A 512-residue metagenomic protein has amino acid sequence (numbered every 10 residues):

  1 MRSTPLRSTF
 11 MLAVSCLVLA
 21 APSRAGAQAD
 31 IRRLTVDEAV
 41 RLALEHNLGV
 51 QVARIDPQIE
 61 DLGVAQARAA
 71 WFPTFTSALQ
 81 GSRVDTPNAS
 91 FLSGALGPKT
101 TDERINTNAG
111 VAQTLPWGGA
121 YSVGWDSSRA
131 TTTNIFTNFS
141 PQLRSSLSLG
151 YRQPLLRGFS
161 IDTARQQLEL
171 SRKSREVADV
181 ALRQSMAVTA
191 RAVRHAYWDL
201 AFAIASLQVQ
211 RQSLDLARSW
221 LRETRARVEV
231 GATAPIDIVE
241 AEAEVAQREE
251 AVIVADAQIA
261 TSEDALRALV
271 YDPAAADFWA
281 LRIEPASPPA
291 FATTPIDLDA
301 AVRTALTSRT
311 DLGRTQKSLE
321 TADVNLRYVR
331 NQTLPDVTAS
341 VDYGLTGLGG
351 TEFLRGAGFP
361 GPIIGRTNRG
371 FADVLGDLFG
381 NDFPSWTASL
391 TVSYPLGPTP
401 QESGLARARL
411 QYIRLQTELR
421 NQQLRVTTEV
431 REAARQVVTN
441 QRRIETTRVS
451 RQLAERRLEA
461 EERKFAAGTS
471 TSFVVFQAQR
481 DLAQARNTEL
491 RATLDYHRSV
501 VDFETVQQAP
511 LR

Functional and structural regions predicted by a protein language model:
S3, G26-Q28, R83-D85, L266-D277 (+8 more regions): Acidic, low-complexity, intrinsically disordered peripheral segments
T9-A21: Bacterial N-terminal signal peptides
A27-I105, Y151-Q166, L170-R172, P285-N325 (+6 more regions): Bacterial Sec-pathway N-terminal export signals of envelope proteins
A29-I31, L79-L149, E284-T294, R327 (+1 more regions): Small/polar, glycine/serine/threonine/aspartate-rich low-complexity segments that form flexible
A43, L156, T233, D237-E242 (+4 more regions): Amphipathic alpha-helical coiled-coil scaffold segments and their short linker/junction regions
Q51-I55, I59, R68-A69, P116-R144 (+9 more regions): Sec/SRP-type N-terminal targeting helices
A67, D179-A301, Q436, N440 (+3 more regions): Periplasmic alpha-helical coiled-coil/stalk elements that build and connect Gram-negative outer-membrane
A234, T469-L490: Short terminal targeting/anchoring segments
